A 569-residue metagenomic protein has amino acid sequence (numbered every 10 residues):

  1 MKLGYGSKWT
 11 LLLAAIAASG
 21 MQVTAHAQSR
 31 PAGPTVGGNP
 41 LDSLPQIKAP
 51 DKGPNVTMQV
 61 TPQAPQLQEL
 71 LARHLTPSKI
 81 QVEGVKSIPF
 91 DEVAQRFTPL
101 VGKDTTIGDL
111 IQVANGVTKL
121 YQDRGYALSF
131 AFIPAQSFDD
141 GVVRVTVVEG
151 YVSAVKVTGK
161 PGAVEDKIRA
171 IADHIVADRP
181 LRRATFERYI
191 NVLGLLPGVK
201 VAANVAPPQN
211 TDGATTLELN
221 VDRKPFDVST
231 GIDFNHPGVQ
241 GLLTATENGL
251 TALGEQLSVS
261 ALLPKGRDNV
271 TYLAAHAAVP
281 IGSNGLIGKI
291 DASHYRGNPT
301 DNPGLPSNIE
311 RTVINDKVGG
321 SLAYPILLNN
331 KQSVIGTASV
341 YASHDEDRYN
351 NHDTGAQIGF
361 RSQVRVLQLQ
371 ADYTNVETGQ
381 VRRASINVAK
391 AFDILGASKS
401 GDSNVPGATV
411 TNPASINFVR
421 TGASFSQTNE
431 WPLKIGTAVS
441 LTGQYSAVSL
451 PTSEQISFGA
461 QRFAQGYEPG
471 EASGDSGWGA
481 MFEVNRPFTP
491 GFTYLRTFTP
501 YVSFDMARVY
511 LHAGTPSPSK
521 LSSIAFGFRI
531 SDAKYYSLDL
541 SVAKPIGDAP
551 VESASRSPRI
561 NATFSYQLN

Functional and structural regions predicted by a protein language model:
K2-G6, Q28-H236, S260-A275, L441-G443: Periplasmic polypeptide-binding modules associated with outer-membrane biogenesis and secretion
V201, F226-V228, L250-L257, G282-K289 (+7 more regions): Repeated loop/turn-to-beta-strand initiation elements of outer-membrane beta-barrel proteins
N204, G231-D233, T246, S258-L262 (+9 more regions): Transmembrane beta-strands of outer-membrane beta-barrel proteins
G213, P237-G241, N269-L273, I314-V318 (+5 more regions): Residues that define the transmembrane beta-barrel architecture of outer-membrane proteins
L217, L243-A245, V259, A275 (+9 more regions): Membrane-embedded beta-strands of outer-membrane beta-barrel proteins, especially the hydrophobic/small aromatic
K224-N235, L243, G254-K265, L273-A275 (+4 more regions): Transmembrane beta-strand segments that form the barrel wall of outer-membrane beta-barrel proteins
G285-T452: Transmembrane beta-strand segments of outer-membrane beta-barrel domains in Gram-negative and organellar OMPs
N404-N569: C-terminal transmembrane beta-barrel domains of outer membrane proteins
